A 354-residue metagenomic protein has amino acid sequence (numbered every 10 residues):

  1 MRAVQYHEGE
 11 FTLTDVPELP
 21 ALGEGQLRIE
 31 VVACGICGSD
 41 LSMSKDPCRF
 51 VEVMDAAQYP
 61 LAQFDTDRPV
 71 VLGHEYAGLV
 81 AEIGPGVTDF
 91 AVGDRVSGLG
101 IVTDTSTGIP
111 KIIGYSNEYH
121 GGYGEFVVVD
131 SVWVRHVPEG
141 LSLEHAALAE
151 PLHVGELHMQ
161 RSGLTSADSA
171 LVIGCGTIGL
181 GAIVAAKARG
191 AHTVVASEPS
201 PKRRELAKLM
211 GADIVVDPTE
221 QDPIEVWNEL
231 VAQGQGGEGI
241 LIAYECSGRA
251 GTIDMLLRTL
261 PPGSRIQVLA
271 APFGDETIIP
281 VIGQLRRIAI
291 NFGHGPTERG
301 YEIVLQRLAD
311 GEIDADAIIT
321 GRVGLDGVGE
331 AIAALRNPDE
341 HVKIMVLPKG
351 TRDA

Functional and structural regions predicted by a protein language model:
Q5-A21, G38-A77, T107-H120: N-terminal glycine-rich cofactor-binding segment
P20-C34, R49-V102, P138-G140: Glycine-rich beta-strand-centered segment in the early N-terminal region that forms part of a ligand/cofactor-binding
A62-P69, H74, L99-I173: NAD(P)H dinucleotide-binding glycine-rich loop of Rossmann-like/cofactor-binding domains, especially the beta1-alpha1
L141-E220: Mid-domain Rossmann-like dinucleotide-binding core that forms the NAD(H)/NADP(H) cofactor-binding site
S162-S166, L209-A289, D353: Glycine-rich cofactor phosphate-binding loops and adjacent beta1-alpha1 units of small-molecule cofactor enzyme domains
S200, P272, P296: Residues in the short beta-alpha loop(s) of Rossmann-like NAD(P)-binding domains
D254-L257, E298-A354: C-terminal hydrophobic helical "lid"/dimerization subdomain of Rossmann-like NAD(P)H-dependent oxidoreductases
R265, I278-A317: Rossmann-fold dehydrogenase core element
